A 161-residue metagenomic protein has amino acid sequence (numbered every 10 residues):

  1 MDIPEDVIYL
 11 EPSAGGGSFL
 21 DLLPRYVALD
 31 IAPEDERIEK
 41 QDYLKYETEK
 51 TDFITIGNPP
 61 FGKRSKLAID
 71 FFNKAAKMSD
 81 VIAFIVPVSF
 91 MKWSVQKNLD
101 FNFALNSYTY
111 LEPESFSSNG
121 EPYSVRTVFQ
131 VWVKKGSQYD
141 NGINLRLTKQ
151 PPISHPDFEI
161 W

Functional and structural regions predicted by a protein language model:
M1-W161: Class I S-adenosyl-L-methionine-dependent methyltransferase catalytic core
